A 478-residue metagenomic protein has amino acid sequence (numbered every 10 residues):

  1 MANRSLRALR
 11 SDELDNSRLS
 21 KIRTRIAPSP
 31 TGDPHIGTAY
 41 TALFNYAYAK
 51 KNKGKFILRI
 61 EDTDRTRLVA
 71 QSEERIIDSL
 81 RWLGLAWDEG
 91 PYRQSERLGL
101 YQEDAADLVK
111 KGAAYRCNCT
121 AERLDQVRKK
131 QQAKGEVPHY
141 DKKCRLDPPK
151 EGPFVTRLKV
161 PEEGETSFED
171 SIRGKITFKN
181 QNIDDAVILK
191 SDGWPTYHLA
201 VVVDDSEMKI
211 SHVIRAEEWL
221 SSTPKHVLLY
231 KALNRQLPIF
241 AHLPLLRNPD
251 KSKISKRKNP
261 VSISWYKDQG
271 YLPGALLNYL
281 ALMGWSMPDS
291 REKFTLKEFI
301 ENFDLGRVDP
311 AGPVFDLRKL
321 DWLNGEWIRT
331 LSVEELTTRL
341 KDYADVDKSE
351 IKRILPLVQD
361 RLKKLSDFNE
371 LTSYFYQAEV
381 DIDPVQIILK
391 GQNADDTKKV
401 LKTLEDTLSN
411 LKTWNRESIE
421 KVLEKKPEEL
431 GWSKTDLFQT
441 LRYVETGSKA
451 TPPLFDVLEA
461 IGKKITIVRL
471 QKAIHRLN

Functional and structural regions predicted by a protein language model:
N3, D12-N16: Intrinsic-disorder-associated, low-complexity terminal segments enriched in Asp/Asn/His/Tyr and depleted of Lys/Arg
L6-R7: N-terminal basic, low-structured, amphipathic or hydrophobic segments
R18-A133, S222-R235: N-terminal Rossmann-like or analogous alpha/beta NTP/dinucleotide-binding catalytic cores that position adenine
R25-P30, L58-D62, M208-V213, E424 (+1 more regions): Glycine- and acidic
L68-A70, E74, G84, R93 (+3 more regions): Conserved nucleotide- and phosphate/pyrophosphate-binding catalytic cores in adenylate/nucleotidyl-handling enzymes
K110, C117, R157, L336-L340: Structured-RNA-binding interfaces characteristic of tRNA pseudouridine synthases
Y115-H242, R247-K256, S262, M287: Active-site cores that bind ATP or allylic diphosphates and position pyrophosphate for catalysis
